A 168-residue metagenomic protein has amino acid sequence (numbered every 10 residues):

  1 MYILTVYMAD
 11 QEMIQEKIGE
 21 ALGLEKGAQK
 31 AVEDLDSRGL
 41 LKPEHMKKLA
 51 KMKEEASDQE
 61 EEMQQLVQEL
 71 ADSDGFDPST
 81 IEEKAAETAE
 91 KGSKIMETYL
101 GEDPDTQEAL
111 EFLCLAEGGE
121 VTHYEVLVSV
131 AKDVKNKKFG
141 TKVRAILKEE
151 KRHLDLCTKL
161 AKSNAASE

Functional and structural regions predicted by a protein language model:
I3-E168: Amphipathic alpha-helical hairpins
